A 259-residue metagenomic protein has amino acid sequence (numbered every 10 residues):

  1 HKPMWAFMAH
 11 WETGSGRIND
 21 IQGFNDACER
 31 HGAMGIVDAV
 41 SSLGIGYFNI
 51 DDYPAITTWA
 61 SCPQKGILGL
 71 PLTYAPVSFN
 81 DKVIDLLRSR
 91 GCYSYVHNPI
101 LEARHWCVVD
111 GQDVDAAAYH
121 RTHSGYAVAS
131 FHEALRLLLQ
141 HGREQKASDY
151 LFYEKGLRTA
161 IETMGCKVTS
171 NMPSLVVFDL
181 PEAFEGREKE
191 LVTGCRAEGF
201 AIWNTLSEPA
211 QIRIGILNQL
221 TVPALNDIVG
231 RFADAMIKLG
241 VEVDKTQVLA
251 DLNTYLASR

Functional and structural regions predicted by a protein language model:
H1-G44, T58: Active-site phosphate-binding strand-loop segment of PLP-dependent enzymes
G35-I36, V168, I202: Hydrophobic beta-strand scaffold residues
I50-Q64: Conserved active-site segment immediately N-terminal to the catalytic lysine that forms the internal aldimine
I67-T159, R259: Active-site C-terminal subdomain of aminotransferase-like
K167-C195: Conserved PLP-binding catalytic core of the aspartate aminotransferase-like
E198-R213: Conserved PLP cofactor-binding pocket of PLP-dependent enzymes
P209-R259: PLP-dependent enzyme catalytic core of the Aspartate aminotransferase-like
